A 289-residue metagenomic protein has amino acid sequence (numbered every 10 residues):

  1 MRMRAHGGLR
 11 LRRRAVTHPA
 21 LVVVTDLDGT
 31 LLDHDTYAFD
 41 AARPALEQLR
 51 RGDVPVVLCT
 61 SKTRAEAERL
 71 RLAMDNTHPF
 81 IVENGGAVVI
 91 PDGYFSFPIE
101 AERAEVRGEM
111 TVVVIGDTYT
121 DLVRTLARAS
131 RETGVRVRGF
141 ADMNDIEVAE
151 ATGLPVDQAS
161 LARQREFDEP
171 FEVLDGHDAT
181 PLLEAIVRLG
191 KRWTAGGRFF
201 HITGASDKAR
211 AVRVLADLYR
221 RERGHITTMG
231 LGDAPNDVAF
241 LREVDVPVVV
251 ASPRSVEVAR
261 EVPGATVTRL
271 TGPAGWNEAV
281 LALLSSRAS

Functional and structural regions predicted by a protein language model:
R14-P19, F39, F199-S289: Mg2+-dependent phosphoryl-transfer enzymes with acidic/Ser/Thr/Gly-rich catalytic loops
P19-T36, L241: Asp-based phosphoryl-transfer active-site loop
F39-G139: Active-site phosphate-binding/coordination module
P55, R192, V246-P247: Residue-level detector of anion-binding/catalytic polar loops
R64-E68, A179, A209, D237-V238: Short, well-ordered alpha-helical microsegments
A73-N76, E83-N84, L189, E243-D245 (+1 more regions): Short, structured coil segments at secondary-structure junctions
T77-E83, D157-A159, P247-S252: Short hydrophobic/aromatic-enriched beta-strand-loop microsegments
T125-M229: Conserved acidic, metal-coordinating active-site core of Asp-based, Mg2+-dependent phosphoryl-transfer enzymes
